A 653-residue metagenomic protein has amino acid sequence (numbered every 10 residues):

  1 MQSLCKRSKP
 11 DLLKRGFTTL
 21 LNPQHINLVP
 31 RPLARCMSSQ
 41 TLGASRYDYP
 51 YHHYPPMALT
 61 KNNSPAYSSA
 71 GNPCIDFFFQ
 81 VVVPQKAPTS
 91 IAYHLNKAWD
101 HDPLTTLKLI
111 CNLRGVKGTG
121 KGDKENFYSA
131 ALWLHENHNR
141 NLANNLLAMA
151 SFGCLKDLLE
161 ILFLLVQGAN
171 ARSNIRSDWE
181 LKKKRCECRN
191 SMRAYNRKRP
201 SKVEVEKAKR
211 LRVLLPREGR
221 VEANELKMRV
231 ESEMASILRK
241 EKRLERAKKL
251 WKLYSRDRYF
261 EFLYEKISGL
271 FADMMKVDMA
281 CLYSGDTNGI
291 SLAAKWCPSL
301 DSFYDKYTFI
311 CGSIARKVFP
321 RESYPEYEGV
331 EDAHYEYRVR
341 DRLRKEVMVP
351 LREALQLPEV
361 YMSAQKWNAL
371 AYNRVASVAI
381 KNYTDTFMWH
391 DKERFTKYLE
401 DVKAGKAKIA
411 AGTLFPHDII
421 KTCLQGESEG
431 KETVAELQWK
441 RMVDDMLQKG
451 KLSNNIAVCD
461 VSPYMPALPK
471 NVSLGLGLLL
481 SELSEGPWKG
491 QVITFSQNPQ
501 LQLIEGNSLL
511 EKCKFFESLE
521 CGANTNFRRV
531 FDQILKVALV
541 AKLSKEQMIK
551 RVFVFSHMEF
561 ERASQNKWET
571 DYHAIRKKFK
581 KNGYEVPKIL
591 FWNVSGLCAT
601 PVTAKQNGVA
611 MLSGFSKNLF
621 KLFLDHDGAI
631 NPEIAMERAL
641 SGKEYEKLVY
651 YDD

Functional and structural regions predicted by a protein language model:
Q2-V472, S484-D653: Long lumenal/extracellular ectodomains of secretory and single-pass membrane proteins
S481: Substrate-binding cleft of carbohydrate-active enzyme catalytic domains
